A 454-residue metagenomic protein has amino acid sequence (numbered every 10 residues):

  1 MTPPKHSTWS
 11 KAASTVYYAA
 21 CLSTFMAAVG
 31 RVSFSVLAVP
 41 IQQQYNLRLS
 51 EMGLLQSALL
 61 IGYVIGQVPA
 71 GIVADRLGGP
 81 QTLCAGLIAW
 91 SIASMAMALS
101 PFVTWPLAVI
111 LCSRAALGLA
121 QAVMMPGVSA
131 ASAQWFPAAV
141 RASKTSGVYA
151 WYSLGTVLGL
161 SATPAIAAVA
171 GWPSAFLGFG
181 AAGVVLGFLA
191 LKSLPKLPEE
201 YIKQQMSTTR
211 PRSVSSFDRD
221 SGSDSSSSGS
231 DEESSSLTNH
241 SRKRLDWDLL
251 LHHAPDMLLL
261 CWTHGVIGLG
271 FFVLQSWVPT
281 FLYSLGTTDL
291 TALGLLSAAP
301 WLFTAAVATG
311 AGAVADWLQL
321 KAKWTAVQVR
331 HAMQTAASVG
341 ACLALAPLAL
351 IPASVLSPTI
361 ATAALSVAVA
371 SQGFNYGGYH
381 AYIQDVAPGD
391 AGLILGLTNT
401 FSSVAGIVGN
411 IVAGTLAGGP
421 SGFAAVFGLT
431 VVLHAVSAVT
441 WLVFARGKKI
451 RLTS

Functional and structural regions predicted by a protein language model:
P3-S10, Y201-L260: Juxtamembrane intracellular "pre-TM" segments in multi-pass secondary transporters
T15-L47, L274-P279: Extracytoplasmic
V32, L60-V68, T156-V157, W301-A305 (+2 more regions): Residue-level signature of mid-helix packing/kink "hotspots" within the transmembrane helices of 12-pass Major
F34-S35, P255-A308, Y376: Extracytoplasmic gate region of multi-pass secondary transporters
I88-T104, V339-S354: C-terminal ends and interior cores of transmembrane alpha-helices in multi-pass membrane transporters/permeases
A93, L107-V123, P358-N375: Hydrophobic core of transmembrane alpha-helices in multi-pass small-molecule transporters, especially MFS/SLC-type
S113-Y152: Cytoplasmic helix-loop-helix junction between adjacent transmembrane helices in 12-TM secondary transporters
V148, Y152-P198: Helix-loop-helix hairpin linking two adjacent transmembrane segments in secondary transporters
